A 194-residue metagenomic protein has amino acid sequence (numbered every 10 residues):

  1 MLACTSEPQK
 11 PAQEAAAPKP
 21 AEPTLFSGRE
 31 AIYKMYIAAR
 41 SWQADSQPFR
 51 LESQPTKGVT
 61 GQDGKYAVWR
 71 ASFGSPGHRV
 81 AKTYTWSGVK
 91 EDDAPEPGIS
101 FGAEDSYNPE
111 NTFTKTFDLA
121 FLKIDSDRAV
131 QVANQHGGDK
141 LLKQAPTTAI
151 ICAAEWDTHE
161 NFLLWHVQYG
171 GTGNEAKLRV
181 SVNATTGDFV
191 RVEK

Functional and structural regions predicted by a protein language model:
C4-K194: Long, terminal "pre-/pro-" and other extracytoplasmic accessory regions that lie outside the mature folded/catalytic
